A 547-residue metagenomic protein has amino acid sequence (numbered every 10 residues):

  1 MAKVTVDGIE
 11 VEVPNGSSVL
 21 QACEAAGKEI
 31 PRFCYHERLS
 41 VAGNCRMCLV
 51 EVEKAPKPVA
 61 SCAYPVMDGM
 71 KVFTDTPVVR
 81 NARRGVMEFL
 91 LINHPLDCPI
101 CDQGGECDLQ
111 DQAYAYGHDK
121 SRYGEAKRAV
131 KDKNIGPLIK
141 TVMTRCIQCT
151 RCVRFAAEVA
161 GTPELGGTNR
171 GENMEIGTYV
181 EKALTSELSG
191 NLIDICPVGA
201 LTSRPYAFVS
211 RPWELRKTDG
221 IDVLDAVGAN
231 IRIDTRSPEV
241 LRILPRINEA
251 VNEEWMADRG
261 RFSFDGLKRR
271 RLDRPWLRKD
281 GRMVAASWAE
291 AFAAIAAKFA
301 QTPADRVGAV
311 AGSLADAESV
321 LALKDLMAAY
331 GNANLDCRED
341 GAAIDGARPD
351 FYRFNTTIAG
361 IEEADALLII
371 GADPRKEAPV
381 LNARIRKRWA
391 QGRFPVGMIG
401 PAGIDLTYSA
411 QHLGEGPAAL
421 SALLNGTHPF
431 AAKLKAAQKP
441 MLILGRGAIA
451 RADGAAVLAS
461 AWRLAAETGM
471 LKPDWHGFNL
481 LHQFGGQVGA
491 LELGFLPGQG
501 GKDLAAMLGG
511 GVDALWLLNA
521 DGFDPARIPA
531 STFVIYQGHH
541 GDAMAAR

Functional and structural regions predicted by a protein language model:
M1-I9: Eukaryote-biased recognition of intrinsically disordered, low-complexity regulatory segments
K3-V4, S17-Q21, D316: Short, structural beta-strand-to-alpha-helix junction motif
V4, V50-V52, A309: Short aromatic-centered micro-motifs
G8, H36, V142-M143: Aromatic-flanked redox-active Cys/Sec active sites in thiol-based oxidoreductases, especially the WC-centered
I9-S17: Short, contiguous acidic and Ser/Thr-rich linear segments
V19-E53: A basic, amphipathic helix-loop patch mediating RNA/tRNA/ribosome contacts
R46-D222, V227-I231, R236-E239: Fe-S ferredoxin-like electron-transfer domains and their immediately adjacent linker/connector regions across
L91, P95, V142, C149 (+6 more regions): Catalytic alpha/large subunits of respiratory electron-transfer oxidoreductases, centered on bis-MGD molybdoenzymes
